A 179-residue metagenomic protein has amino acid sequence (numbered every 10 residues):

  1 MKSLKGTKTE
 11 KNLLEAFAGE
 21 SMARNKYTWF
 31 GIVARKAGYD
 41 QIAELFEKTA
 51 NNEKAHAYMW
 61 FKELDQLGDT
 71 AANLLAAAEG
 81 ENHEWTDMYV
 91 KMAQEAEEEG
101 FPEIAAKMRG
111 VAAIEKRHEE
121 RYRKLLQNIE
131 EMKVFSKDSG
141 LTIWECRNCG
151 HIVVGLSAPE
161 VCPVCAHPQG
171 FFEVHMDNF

Functional and structural regions predicted by a protein language model:
M1-F179: Non-heme di-metal
